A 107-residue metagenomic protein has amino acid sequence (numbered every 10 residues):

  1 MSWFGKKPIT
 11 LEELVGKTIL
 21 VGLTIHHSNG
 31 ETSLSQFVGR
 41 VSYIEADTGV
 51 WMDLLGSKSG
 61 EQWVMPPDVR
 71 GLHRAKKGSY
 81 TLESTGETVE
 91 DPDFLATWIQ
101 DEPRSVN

Functional and structural regions predicted by a protein language model:
M1-N107: Short beta-rich binding modules
